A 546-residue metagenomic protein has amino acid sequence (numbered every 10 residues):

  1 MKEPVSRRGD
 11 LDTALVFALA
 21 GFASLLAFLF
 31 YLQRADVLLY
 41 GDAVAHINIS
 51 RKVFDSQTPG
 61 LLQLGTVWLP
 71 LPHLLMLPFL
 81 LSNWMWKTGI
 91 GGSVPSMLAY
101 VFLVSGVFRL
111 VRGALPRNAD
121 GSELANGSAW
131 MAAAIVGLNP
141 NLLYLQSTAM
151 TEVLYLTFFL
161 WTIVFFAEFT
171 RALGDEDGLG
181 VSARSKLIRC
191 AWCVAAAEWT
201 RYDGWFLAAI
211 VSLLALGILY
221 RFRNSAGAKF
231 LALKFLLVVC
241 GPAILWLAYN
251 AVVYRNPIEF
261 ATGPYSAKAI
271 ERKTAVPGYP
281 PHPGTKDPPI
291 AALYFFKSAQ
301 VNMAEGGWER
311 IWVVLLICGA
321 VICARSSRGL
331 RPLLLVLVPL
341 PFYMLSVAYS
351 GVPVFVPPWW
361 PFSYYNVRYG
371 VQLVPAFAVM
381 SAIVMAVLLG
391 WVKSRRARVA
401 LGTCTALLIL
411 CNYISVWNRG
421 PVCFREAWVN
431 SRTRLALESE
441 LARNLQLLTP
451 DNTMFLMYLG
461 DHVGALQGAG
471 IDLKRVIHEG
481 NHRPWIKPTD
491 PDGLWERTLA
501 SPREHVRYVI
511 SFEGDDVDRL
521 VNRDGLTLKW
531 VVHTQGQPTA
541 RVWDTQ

Functional and structural regions predicted by a protein language model:
E3-P4, Y294-F342, V384-V387: Hydrophobic, aromatic-rich transmembrane alpha-helices and their immediate juxtamembrane boundary segments
T13-F17, L124-A134, R184, I188 (+6 more regions): Signature aromatic-anchored transmembrane alpha helix within multi-pass, membrane-resident enzymes that catalyze glycan
L26-Y31, G204, V384, A400-R434 (+1 more regions): Transmembrane alpha-helical segments
F28, G217, F230-L315, P341-Y343: Membrane-lumen/periplasm interface segments of specific transmembrane helices in polyprenyl phosphate-linked
N48-I49, Q63-W86, M97-L98: Short hydrophobic/aromatic helix or loop-helix immediately within or flanking a transmembrane segment in polytopic
G65-W68, N141-L154: Short acidic/glycine- and proline-prone juxtamembrane loop motifs at membrane-interface regions of multi-pass membrane
V94-G121, W161, C318-V321: Transmembrane-helix motifs of polytopic, lipid-linked glycan transferases
R443-R483, Y508-F512: Short periplasmic/luminal acceptor-recognition loop of GT-C membrane glycosyltransferases, typified by
